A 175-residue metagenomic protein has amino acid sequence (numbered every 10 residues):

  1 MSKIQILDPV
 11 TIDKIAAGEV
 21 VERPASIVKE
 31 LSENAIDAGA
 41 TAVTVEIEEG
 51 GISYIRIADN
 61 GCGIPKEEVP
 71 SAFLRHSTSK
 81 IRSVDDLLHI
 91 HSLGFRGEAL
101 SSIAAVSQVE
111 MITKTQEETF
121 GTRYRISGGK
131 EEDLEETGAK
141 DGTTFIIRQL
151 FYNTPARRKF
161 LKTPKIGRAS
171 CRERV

Functional and structural regions predicted by a protein language model:
M1-R174: N-terminal phosphate-binding caps/lids of nucleotide- and nucleic-acid-binding domains
